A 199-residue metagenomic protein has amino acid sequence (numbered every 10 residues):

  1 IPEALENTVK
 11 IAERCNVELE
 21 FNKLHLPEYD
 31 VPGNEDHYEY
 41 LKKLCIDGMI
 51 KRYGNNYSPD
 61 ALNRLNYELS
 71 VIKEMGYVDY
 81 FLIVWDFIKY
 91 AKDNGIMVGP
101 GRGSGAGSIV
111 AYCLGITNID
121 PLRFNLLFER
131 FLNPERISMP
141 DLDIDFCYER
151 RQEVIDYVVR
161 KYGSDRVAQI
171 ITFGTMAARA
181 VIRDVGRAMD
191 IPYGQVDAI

Functional and structural regions predicted by a protein language model:
I1-I199: Phosphodiester-processing cores and adjacent nucleic acid-binding clamps
